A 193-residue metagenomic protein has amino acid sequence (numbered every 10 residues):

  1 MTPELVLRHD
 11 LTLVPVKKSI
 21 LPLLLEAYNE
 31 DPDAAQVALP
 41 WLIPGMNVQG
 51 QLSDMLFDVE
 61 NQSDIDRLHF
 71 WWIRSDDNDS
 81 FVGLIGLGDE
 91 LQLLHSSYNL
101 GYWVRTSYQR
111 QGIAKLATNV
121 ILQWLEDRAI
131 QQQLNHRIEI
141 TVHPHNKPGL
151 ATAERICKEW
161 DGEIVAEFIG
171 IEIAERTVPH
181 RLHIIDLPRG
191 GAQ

Functional and structural regions predicted by a protein language model:
M1-A34, F70, R74-Q193: Acyl-donor (CoA/ACP) binding surface of acyl/acetyltransferases
E26, V37, D54-N61, S96: Charged/polar, solvent-exposed surface patches and flexible loops
A34-F57: Conserved GNAT-fold acetyl-CoA-binding loop/helix
L42-P44, L56-W72: A short helix-loop-beta-strand connector motif used in the catalytic cores of GNAT acetyltransferases and, in some
